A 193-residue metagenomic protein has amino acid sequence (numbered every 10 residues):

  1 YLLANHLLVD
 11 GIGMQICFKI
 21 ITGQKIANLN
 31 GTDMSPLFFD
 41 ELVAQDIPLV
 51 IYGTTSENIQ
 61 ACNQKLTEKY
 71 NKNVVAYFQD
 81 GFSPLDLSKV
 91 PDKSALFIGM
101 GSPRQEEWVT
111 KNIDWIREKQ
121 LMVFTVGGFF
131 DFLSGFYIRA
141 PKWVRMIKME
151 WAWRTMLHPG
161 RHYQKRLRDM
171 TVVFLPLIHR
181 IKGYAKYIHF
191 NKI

Functional and structural regions predicted by a protein language model:
Y1-I12, I16: Active-site cofactor/substrate anionic-group-binding motifs, chiefly glycine- and Lys/Arg-rich phosphate-binding loops
L3-H6, I47-V50, S94-A95: Short active-site oxyanion
M14-Q15, P103-R104, F130: Glycine-rich nucleotide phosphate-binding loop and flanking beta-alpha elements of Rossmann-like dinucleotide-binding
Q15, K19-K89: Conserved beta-alpha
Q15-I16, R139-I193: A transmembrane-helix-recognition feature enriched in membrane-embedded lipid enzymes and envelope glyco-/phospholipid
I20-I21, N63-Q64, W108-K111, Y137-I138: Short amphipathic alpha-helical segments
G81-P84, K119-M156: Short, flexible loop segments at boundaries between secondary-structure elements
F82-M122: A contiguous pocket-lining binding segment that forms or flanks enzyme active sites
